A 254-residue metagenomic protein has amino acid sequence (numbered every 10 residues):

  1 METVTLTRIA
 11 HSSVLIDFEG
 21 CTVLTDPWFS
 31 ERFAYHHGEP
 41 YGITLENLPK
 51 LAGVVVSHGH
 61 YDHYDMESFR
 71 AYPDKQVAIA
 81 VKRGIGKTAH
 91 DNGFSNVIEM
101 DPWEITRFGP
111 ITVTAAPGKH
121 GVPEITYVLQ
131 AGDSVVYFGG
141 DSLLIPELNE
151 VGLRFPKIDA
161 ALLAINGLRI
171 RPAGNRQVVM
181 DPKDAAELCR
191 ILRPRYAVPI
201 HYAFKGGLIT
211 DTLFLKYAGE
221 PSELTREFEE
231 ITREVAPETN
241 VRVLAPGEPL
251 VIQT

Functional and structural regions predicted by a protein language model:
M1, V81-S134, E227-Q253: Metallo-beta-lactamase
E2-E46, P123-G140: Conserved beta-strand hairpin/beta-sheet module of binuclear metal-dependent hydrolase folds, prominently
F18-G59, H63-A71, G84, K119 (+1 more regions): Pre-active-site segment of Zn-dependent metallo-hydrolases
L24-D26, K50-D62, I79-R83, Y137-S142 (+3 more regions): Active-site neighborhood of phospho(di)ester-bond hydrolases with catalytic His/Asp-centered motifs
E31-R32, A115-V136, S142-R169, D211: Active-site-proximal loop/helix segment associated with metal-binding centers of metalloenzymes
E31-R32, H60-Y64, G86-T88, E104-R107 (+5 more regions): Active-site environment of divalent metal-dependent phosphoester hydrolases
P49, D74, N92, G109-I111 (+2 more regions): Structured loop/turn residues at beta-strand edges in well-structured enzyme cores
A78-A80, K87, P146-P246: Cap/insert and terminal regions of metallo-dependent hydrolase folds
